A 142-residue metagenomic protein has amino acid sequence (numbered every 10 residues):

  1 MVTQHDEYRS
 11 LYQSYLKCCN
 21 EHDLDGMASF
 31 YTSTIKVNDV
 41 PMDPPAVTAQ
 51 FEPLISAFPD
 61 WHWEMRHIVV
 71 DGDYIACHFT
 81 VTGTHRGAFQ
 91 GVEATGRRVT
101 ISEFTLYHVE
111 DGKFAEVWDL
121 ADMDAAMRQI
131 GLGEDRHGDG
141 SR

Functional and structural regions predicted by a protein language model:
M1-R142: C-terminal and inter-domain tail/linker signature
